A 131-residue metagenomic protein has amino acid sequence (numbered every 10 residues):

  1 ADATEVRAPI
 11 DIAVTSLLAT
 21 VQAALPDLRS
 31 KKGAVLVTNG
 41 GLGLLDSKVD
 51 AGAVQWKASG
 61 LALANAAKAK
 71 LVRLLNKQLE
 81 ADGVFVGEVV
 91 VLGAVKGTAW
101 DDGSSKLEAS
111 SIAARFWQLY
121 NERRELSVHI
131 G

Functional and structural regions predicted by a protein language model:
A1: Glycine/small-residue-rich loop that forms an oxyanion/phosphate-binding "nest" at active or ligand-binding sites
T4, K57-A58, D101-K106: Short glycine-enriched, charge-decorated loop/helix-capping segments at active-site entrances that position
E5-D11, A19, R29, A34-R73 (+1 more regions): Catalytic loop of short-chain dehydrogenase/reductase
S16, T20-A24: Hydrophobic positions on the long internal alpha-helix of Rossmann-like NAD(P)-dependent oxidoreductase domains
A66-G131: C-terminal helical subdomain
